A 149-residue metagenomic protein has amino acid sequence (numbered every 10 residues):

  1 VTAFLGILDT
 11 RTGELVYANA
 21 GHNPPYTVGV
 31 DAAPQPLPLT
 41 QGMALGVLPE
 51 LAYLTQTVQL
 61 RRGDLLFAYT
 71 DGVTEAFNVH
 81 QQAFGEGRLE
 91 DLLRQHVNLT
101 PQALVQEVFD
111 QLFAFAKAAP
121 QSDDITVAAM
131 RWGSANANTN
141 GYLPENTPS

Functional and structural regions predicted by a protein language model:
V1-S149: Conserved subregion of the PPM/PP2C metallophosphatase catalytic domain
